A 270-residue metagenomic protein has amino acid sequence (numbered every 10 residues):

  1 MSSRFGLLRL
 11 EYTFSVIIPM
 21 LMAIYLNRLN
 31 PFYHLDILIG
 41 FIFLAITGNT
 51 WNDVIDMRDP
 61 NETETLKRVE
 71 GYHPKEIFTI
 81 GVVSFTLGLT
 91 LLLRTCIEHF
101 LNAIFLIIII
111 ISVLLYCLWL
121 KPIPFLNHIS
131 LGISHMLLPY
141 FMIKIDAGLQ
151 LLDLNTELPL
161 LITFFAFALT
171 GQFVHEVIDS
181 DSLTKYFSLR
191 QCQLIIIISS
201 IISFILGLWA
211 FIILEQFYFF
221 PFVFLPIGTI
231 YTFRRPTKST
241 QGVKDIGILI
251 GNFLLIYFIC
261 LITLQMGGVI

Functional and structural regions predicted by a protein language model:
S2, E70-Q150: Intramembrane alpha-helical segments
Y12, P31-I37, E98-F105, P124-H128 (+3 more regions): Short, aromatic-rich membrane-interface segments at the entry and exit of alpha-helical transmembrane domains
F14-A23, E70, I129-D146, Q191-I201 (+1 more regions): Small-residue-rich segments of transmembrane alpha-helices in multi-pass membrane proteins, especially helix faces
I18-N52, N102-L114, D153-V174: Membrane-embedded alpha-helical segments that form the functional core of polytopic membrane enzymes, especially those
L29, E62-K67, C96-I97, L120-I123 (+4 more regions): Membrane-interface helix-boundary motifs at transmembrane edges
G40-L87, F165-L206: Solvent-exposed interhelical
V54, R58, S112-P124, V174-S182 (+1 more regions): C-terminal ends of transmembrane helices
C117, F217-I270: Extended hydrophobic alpha-helices typical of membrane-associated regions
